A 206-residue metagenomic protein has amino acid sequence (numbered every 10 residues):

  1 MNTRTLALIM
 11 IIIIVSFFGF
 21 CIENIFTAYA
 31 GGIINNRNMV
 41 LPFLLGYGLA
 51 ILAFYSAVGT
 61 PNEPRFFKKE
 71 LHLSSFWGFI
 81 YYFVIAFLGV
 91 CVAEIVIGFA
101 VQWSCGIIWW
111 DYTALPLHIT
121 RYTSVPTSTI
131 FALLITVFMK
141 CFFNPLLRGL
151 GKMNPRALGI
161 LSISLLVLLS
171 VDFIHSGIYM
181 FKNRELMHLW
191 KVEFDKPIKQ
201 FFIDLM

Functional and structural regions predicted by a protein language model:
M1-M206: Aromatic-rich, lipid-facing transmembrane alpha helices and their immediate juxtamembrane interface loops in integral
